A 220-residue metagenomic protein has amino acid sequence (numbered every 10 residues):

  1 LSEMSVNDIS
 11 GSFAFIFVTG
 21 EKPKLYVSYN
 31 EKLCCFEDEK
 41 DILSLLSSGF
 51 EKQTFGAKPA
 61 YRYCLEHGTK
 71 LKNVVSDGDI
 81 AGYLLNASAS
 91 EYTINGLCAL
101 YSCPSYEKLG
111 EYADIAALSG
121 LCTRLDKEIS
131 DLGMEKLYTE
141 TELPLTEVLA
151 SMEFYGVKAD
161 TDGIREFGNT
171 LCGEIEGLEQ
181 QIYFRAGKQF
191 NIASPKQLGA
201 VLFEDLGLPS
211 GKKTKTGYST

Functional and structural regions predicted by a protein language model:
L1-E37, S48-E51, F55-A57, S119-T220: Conserved "right-hand" nucleotidyltransferase catalytic core of DNA-directed polymerases
S10, N30, D41-E128, E140: Charged catalytic and DNA/RNA-contacting regions of genome-maintenance and nucleic-acid-processing enzymes
